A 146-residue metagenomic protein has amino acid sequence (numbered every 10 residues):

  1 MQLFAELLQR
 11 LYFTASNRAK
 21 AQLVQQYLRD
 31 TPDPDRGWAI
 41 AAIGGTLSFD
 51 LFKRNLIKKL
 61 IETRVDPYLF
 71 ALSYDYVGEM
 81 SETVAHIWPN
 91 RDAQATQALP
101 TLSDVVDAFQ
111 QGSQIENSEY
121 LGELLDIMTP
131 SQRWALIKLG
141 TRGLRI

Functional and structural regions predicted by a protein language model:
M1-I146: N-terminal nucleic-acid-engaging modules of covalent nucleotidyltransferase systems
